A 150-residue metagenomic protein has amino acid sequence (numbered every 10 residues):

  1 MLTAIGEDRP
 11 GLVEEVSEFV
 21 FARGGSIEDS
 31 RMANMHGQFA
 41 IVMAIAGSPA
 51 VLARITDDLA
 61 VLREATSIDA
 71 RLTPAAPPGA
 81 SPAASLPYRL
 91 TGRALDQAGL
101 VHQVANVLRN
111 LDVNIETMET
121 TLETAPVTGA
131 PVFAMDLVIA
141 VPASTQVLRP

Functional and structural regions predicted by a protein language model:
M1-P150: A conserved regulatory-domain signal marking ACT and ACT-like small-molecule sensing domains and adjacent regulatory
